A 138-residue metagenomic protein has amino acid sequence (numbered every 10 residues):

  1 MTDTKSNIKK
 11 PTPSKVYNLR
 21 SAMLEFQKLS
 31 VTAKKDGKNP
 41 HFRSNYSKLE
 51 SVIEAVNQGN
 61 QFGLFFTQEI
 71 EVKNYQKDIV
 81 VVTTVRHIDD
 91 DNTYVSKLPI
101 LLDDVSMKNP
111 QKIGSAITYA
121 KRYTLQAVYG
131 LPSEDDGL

Functional and structural regions predicted by a protein language model:
T2-L138: Polyanion-binding surfaces on beta-sheet-dominated domains and ring/shell assemblies
